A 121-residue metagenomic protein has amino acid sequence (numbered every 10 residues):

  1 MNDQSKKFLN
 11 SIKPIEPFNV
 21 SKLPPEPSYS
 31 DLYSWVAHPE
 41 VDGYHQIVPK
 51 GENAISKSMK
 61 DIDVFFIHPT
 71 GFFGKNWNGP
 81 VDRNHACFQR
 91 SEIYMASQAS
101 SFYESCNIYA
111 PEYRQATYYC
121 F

Functional and structural regions predicted by a protein language model:
M1-F88: N-terminal low-complexity, Ser/Thr- and acidic-residue-enriched intrinsically disordered segments
H68-F121: Active-site catalytic motif of lipid deacylating hydrolases and related acyltransferases
